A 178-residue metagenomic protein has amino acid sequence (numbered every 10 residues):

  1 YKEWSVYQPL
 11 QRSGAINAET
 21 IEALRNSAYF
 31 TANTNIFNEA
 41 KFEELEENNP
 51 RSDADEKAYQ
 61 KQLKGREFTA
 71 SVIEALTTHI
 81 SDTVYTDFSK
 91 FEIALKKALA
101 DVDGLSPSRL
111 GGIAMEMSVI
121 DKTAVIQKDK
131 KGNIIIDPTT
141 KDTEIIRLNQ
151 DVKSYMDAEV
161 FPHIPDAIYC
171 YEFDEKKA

Functional and structural regions predicted by a protein language model:
Y1-A178: A conserved structural/catalytic subdomain of Rossmann-like adenosyl-cofactor enzymes
